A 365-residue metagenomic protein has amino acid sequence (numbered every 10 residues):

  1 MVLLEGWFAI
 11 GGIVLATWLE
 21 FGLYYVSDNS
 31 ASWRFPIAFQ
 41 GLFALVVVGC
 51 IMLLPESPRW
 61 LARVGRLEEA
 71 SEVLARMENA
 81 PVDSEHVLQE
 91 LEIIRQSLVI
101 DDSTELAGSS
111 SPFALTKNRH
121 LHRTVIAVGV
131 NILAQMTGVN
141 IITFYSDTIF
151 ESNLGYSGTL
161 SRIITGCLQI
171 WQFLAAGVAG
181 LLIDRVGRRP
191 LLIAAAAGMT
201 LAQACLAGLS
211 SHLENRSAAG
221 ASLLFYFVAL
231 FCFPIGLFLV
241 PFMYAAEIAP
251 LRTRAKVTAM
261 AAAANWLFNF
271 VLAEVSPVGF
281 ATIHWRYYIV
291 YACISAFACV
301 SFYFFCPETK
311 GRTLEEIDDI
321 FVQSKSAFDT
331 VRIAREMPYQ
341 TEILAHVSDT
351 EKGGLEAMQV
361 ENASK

Functional and structural regions predicted by a protein language model:
M1-A75, V99-K365: Alpha-helical transmembrane bundle of multi-pass membrane proteins
M77-L88, S103: Short intracellular "coupling" helices and adjacent cytoplasmic loop segments at the cytosolic face of multi-pass
H86-V99: TPR/TPR-like alpha-solenoid helical repeat scaffolds
